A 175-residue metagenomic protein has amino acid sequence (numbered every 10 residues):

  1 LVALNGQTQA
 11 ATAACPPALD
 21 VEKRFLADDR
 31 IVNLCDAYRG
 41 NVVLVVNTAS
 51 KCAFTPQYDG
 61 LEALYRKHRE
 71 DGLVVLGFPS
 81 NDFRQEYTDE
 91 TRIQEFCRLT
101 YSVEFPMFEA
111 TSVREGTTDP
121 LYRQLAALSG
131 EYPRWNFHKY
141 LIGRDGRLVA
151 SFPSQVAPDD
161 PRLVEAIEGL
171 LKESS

Functional and structural regions predicted by a protein language model:
L4-V21: N-proximal helix/coil linker or "cap" segments that precede and/or mark the start of modular domains
D20-E22, E109, G143, L171: Terminal helix/beta-alpha structural elements that buttress the NAD(P)+-binding lobe
V21-V42, A63-H68: A short beta-strand-turn-helix
R39-V43, E70-V74, Y101-P106, N136 (+1 more regions): Loop/turn elements at helix/coil->beta-strand transitions in domains of secreted/extracellular proteins
N47-K51: Amphipathic alpha-helical repeat scaffolds
F54-T118: Structural microenvironment flanking redox-active thiols in thiol-disulfide oxidoreductases
P120-R123, A127-S175: Thiol-/selenol-based redox modules, centered on thioredoxin-like and closely related oxidoreductase domains
